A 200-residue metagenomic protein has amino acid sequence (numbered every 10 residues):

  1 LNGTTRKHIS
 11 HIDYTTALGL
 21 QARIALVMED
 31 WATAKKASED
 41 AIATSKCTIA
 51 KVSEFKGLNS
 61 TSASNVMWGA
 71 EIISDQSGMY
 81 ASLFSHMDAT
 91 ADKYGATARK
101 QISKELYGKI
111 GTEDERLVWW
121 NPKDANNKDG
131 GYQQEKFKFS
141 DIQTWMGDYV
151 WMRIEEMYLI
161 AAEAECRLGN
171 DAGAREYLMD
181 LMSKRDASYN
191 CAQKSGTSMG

Functional and structural regions predicted by a protein language model:
L1-F84, D92-K100, G108-G200: Acidic/polar-rich alpha-helix caps and helix-coil junctions
